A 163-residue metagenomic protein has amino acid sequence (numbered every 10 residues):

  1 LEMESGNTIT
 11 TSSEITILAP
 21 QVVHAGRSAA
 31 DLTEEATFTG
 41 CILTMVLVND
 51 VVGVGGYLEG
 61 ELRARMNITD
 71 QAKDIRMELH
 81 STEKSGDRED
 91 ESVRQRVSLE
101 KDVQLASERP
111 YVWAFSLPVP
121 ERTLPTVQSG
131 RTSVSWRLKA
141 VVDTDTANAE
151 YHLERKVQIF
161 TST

Functional and structural regions predicted by a protein language model:
L1-T163: C-terminal beta-sandwich interaction modules and adjacent acidic, Ser/Thr/Pro/Gly-rich low-complexity tails used
